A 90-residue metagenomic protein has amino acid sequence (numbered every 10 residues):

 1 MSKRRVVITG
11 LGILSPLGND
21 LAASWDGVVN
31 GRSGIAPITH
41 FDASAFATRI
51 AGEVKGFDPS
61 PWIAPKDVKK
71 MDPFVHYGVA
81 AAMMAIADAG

Functional and structural regions predicted by a protein language model:
M1-G90: Conserved "HGTGT" condensation-loop signature of ketosynthase/thiolase-family condensing enzymes that catalyze
